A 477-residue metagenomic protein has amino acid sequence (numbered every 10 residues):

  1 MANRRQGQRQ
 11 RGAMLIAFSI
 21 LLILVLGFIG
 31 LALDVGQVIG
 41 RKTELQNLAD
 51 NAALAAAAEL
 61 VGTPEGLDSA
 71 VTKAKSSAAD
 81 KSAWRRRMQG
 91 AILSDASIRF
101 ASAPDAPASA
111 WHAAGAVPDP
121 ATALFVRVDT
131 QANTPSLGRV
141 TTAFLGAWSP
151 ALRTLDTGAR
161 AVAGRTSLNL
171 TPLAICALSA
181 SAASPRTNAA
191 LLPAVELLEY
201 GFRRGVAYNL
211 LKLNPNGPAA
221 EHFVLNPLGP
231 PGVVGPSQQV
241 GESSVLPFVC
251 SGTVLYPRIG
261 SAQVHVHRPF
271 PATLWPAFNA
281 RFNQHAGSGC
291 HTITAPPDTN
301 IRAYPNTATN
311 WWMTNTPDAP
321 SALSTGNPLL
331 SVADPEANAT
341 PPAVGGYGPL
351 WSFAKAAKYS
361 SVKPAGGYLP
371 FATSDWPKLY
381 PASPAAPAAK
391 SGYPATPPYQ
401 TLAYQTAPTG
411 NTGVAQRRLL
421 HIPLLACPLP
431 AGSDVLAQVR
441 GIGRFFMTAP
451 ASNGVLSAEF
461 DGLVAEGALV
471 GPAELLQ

Functional and structural regions predicted by a protein language model:
M1-D80, I422: Alpha-helical assembly-interface signal, strongest on the long, hydrophobic N-terminal helix that forms
A2, I39, T43, A55-V140 (+1 more regions): Short amphipathic secondary-structure patches
G27-I29, E44-A52, A58, L67-S69 (+6 more regions): Generic detector of ordered, mature protein regions
S109-T122, R127, L137-Q477: N-linked glycosylation sequons
